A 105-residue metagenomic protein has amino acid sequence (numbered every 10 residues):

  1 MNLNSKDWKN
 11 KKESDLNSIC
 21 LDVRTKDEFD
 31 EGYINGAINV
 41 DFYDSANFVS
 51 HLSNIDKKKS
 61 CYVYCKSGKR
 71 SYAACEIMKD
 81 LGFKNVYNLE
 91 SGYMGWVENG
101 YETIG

Functional and structural regions predicted by a protein language model:
M1-I19, K26-S60, K66-G105: Rhodanese-like catalytic fold shared by cysteine-dependent sulfurtransferases and DSP/PTP-type phosphatases
